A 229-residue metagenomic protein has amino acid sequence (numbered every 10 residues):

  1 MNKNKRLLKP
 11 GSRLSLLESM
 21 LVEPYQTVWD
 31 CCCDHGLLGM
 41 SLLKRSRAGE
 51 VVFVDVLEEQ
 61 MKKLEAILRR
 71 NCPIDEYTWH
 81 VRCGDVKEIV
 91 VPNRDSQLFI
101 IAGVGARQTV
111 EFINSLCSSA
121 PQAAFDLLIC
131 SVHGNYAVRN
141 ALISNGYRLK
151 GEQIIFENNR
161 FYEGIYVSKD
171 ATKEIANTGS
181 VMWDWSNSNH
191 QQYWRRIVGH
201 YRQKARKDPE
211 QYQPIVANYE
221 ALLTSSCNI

Functional and structural regions predicted by a protein language model:
M1-Q26, M40-S41, E58: S-adenosyl-L-methionine
N2-L16, E88-V90, L98-I101, R107-I229: Class I S-adenosyl-L-methionine
Y25-D34: Conserved class I S-adenosyl-L-methionine
H35-A48: Conserved SAM-binding loop of SAM-dependent methyltransferases across substrates and taxa, primarily the Class I
L43, K62-C72, R139, I143 (+2 more regions): Class I S-adenosyl-L-methionine
R45-R47, R70-E76, S119-Q122: Short helix-capping segments at alpha-helix termini
E50-D55: Conserved SAM-binding motif I beta-strand of class I
E59-N93: S-adenosyl-L-methionine
